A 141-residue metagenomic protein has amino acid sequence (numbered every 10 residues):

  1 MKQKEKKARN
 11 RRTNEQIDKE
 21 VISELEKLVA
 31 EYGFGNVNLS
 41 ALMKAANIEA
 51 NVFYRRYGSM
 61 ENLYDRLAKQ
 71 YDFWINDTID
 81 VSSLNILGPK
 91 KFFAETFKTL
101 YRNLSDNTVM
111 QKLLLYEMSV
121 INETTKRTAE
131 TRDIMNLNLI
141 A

Functional and structural regions predicted by a protein language model:
M1-Q16: N-terminal intrinsically disordered/low-complexity leader segments
Q16, E20, L28-N62, R66: Helix-turn-helix
I17, M60, L67-Y71, I75 (+3 more regions): Hydrophobic/aromatic residues within well-ordered alpha-helical segments
E20, E24-E31, W74-T78, L113 (+1 more regions): Solvent-exposed, amphipathic alpha-helical segments
L42-A45, Q70, L113-E117: Short acidic/histidine-centered micro-motifs embedded in hydrophobic/aromatic stretches that mark compact functional
R66, D80-D106, M110: Hydrophobic alpha-helical connector segments
I75-S83, K91, N122-A141: Amphipathic alpha-helical packing segments from all-alpha helical-bundle domains
L104-K126: Amphipathic alpha-helical segments used for helix-helix packing
